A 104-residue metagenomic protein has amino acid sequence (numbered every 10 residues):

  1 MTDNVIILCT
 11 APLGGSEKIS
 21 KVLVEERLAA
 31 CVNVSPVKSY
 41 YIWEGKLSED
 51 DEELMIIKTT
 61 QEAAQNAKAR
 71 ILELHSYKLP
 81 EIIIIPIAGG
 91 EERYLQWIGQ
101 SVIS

Functional and structural regions predicted by a protein language model:
M1-S104: Positively charged, small/polar-rich N-terminal and surface patches that mediate targeting and assembly and bind
